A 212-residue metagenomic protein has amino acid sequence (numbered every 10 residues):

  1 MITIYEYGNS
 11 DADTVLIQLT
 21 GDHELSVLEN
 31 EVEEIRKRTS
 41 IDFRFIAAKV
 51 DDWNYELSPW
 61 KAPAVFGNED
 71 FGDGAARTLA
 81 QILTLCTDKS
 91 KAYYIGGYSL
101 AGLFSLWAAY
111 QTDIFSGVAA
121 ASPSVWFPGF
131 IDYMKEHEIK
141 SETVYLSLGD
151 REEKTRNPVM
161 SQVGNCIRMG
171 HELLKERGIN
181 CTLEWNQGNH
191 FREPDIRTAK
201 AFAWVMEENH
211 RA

Functional and structural regions predicted by a protein language model:
M1-G8: A short loop-to-beta-strand scaffold at the N-terminal edge of the catalytic core in hydrolase folds
N9-D88: Serine-hydrolase catalytic machinery in alpha/beta-hydrolase-like enzymes
I17-G21, S122, L148: The conserved beta1-alpha1 loop
A92-G97, A121: Short beta-strand immediately N-terminal to the catalytic nucleophile in serine-hydrolase-like folds
G96-A101, S105: Gly/Ala-rich beta-loop-alpha elbow adjacent to hydrolase catalytic centers
W107-Q111: Active-site signature of alpha/beta-hydrolase-fold catalytic machinery across serine- and Asp/Cys-nucleophile hydrolases
I114-P128: A conserved short beta-strand
V125-V205: The feature captures the conserved acid-bearing segment of alpha/beta-hydrolase catalytic domains
